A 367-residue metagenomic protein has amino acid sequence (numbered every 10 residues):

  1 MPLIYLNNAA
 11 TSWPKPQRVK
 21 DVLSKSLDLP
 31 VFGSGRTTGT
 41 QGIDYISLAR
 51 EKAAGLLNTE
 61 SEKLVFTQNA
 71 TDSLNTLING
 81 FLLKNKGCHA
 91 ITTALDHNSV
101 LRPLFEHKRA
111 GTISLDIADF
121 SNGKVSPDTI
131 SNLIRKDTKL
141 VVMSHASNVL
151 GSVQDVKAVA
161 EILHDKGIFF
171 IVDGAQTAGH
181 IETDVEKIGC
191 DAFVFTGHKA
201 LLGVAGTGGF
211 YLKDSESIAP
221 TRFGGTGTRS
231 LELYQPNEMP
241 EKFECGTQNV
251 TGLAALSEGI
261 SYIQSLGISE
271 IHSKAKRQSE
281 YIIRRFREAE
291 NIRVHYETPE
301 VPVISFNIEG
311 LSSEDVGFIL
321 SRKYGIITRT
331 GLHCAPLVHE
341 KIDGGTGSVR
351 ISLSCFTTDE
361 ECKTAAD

Functional and structural regions predicted by a protein language model:
M1-D367: Pyridoxal 5′-phosphate
